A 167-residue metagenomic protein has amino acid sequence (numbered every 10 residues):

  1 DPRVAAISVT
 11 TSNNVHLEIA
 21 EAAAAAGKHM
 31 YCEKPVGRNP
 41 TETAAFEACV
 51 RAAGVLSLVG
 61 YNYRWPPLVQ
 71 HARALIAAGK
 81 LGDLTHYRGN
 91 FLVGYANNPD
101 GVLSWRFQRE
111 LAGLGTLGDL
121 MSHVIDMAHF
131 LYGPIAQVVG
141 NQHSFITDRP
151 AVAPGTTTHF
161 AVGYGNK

Functional and structural regions predicted by a protein language model:
D1-P2: Short amphipathic alpha-helix with an adjacent loop that forms part of the alpha/beta core around
A5-A6, S12-N13, L17-R64, A77-G79: Beta-strand-loop-alpha-helix segment that lines the small-molecule cofactor/substrate pocket of alpha/beta enzymes
A5-I7, L114-G115: Short active-site oxyanion
T10-T11, L131: Short, well-ordered coil/turn residues at beta-beta hairpins and beta-strand->alpha-helix junctions within
Y63-K167: Predominantly a Rossmann-like dinucleotide-binding segment in NAD(P)-dependent oxidoreductases
